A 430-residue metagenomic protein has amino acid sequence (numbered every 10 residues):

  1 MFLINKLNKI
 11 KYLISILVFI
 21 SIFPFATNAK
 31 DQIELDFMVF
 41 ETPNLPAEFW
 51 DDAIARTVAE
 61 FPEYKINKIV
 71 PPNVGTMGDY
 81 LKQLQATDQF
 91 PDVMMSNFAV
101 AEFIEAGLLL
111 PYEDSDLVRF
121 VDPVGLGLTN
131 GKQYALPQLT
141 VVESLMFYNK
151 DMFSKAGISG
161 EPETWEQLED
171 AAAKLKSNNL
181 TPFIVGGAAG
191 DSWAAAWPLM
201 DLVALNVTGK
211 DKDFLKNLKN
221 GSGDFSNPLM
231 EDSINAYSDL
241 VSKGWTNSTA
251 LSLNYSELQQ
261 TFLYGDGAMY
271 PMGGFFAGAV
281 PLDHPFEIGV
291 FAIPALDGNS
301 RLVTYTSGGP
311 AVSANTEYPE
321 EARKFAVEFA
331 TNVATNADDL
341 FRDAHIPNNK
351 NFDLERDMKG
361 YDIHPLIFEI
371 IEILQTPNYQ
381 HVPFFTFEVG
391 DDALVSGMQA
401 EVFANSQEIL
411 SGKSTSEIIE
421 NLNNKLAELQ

Functional and structural regions predicted by a protein language model:
F2-I4, S15, F25-A101, L108 (+7 more regions): Conserved N-terminal structural module of periplasmic/extracytoplasmic solute-binding proteins
E41-N44, L108-L109, F275-A279, L296 (+1 more regions): Mature extracytoplasmic/periplasmic domains
V70-Y80, E163-E169, T249-L263: Short helix-initiation/N-cap motifs at beta->coil->alpha
S96-L145, S154, E169, L175 (+1 more regions): Hinge/lid segment of periplasmic solute-binding proteins
P137, T304, P365-Q430: C-terminal capping/gating helix-and-loop segments adjacent to ligand/active sites or protein-protein/ligand interfaces
S144, E169-S222, G267: Extracytoplasmic/periplasmic solute-binding protein
L145, E287-A311: Periplasmic-binding protein-like
A172, K216-L251, P281-L282: Glycine-centered hinge/linker elements that transmit conformational signals in sensory and ligand-binding systems
